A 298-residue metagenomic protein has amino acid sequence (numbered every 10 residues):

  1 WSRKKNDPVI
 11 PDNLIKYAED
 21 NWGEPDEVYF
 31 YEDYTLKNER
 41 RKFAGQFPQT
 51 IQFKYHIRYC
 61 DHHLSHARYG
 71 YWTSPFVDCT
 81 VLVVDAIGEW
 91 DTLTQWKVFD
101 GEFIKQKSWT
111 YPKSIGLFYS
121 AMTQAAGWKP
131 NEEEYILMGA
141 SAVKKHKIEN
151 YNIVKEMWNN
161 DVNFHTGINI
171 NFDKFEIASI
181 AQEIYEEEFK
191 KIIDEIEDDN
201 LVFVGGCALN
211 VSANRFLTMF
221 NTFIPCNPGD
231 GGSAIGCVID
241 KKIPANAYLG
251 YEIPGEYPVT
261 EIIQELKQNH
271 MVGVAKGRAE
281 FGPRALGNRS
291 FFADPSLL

Functional and structural regions predicted by a protein language model:
W1-L298: Short acidic/glycine-rich loops and adjacent helix/strand connectors that line catalytic pockets where negatively
